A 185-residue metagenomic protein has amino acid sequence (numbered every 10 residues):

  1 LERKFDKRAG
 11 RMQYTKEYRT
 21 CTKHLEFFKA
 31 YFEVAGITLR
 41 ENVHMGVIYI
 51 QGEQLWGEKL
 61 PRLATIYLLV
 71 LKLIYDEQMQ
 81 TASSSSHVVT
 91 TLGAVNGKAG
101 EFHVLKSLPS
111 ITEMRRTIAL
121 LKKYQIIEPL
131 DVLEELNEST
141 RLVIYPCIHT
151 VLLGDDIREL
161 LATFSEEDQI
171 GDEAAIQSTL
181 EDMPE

Functional and structural regions predicted by a protein language model:
L1-Q51: Eukaryotic partner-binding/assembly regions in large regulatory complexes
E2-A9, Q13, Q51-G57, A64-T65 (+3 more regions): Positively charged, aromatic-accented nucleic-acid-binding surfaces
D6-K16, A82-G100: Short acidic, hydrophobic short linear motifs in intrinsically disordered regions
T20-F28, K106-K123: Short amphipathic alpha-helical interaction segments
V34-E41, I118, K122-L133: A short, conserved structural fragment
V47-G52, E128-D155: Accessory beta->alpha helical hairpin/"wing" motif in late/C-terminal subdomains of nucleic-acid enzymes
G52-V89: Short alpha-helical segments that sit at the start of domains
R141-E185: Short, amphipathic alpha-helical interaction segments positioned at domain boundaries
